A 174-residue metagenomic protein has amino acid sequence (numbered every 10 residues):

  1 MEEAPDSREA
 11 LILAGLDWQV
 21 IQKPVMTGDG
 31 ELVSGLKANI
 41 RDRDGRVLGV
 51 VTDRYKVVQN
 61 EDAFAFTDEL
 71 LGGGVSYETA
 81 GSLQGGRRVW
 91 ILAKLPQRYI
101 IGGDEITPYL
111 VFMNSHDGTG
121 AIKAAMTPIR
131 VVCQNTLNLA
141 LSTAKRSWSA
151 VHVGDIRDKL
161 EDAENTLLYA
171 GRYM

Functional and structural regions predicted by a protein language model:
M1-F66, L70: Feature for intrinsically disordered/low-complexity regulatory segments and propeptides
A65, L71-M174: Intrinsic disorder/low-complexity polar-acidic segments
